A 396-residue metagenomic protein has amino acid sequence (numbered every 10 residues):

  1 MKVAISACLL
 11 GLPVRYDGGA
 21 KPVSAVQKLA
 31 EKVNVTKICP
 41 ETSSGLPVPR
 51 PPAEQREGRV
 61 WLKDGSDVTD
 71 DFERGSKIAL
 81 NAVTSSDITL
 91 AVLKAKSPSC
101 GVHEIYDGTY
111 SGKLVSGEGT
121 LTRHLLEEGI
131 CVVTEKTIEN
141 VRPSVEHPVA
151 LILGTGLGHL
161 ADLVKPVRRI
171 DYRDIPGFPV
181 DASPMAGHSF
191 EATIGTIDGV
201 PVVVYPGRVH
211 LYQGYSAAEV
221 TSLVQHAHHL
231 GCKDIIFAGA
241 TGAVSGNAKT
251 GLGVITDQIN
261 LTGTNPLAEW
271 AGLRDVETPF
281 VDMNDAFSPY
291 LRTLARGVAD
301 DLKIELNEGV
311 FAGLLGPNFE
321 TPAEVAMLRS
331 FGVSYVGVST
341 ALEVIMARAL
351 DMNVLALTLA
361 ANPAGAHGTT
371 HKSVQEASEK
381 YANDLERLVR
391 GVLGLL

Functional and structural regions predicted by a protein language model:
C8-P13, V60-V68, Y106, P201-Y215 (+1 more regions): Short, basic, glycine/proline-bearing loop/turn elements
G19-T36, E118-T122, K165-A186: Short catalytic helix/loop segments, enriched in acidic residues and glycine and frequently bearing histidine
K21-L62: Short, surface-exposed acidic-centric catalytic microdomains
S43, A53-I78, A82, K113-V141 (+2 more regions): Divalent-metal-activated hydrolytic enzyme cores
G58, E139-M283: Metabolite-binding pocket within alpha/beta catalytic cores that recognizes anionic/polar moieties
S99-C100, D107-H124, E128, F190-V200 (+2 more regions): Mid-sequence, gly/pro-rich, charge-dense loop/helix-turn segments that line enzyme active sites
V338-V374: Zn-dependent metallopeptidase/amidohydrolase metal-coordination segment
A364-L396: His/Asp/Glu-rich mid-to-C-terminal helical/loop segments that flank catalytic regions of hydrolases
